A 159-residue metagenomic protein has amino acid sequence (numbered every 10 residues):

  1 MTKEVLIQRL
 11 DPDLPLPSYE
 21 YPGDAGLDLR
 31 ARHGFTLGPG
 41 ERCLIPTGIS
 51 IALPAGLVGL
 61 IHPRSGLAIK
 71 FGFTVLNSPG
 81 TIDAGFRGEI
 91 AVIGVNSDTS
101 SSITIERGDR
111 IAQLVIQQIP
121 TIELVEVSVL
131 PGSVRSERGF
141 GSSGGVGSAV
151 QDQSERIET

Functional and structural regions predicted by a protein language model:
M1-T159: DUTPase catalytic domain/fold
